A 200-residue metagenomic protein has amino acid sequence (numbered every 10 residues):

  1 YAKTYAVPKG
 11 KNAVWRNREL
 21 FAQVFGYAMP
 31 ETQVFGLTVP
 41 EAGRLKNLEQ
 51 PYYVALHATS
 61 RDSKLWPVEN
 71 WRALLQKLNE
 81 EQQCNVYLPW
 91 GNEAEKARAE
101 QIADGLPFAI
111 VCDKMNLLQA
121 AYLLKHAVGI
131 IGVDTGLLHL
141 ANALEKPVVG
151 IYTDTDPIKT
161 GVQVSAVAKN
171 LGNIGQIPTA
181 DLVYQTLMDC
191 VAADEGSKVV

Functional and structural regions predicted by a protein language model:
Y1-V200: Catalytic machinery of carbohydrate-active enzymes, primarily nucleotide-sugar-dependent glycosyltransferases
